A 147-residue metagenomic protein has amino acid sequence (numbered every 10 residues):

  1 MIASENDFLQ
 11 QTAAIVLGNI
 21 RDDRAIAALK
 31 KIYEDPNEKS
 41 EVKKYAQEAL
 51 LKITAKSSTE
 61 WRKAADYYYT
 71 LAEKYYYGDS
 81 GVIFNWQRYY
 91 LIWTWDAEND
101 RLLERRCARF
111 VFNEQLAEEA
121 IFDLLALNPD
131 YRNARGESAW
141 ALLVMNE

Functional and structural regions predicted by a protein language model:
M1, F8-D22, E41-I53: Structural detector for internal amphipathic alpha-helices that build alpha-solenoid repeat scaffolds
M1-A3, D22-E34, T59-Y69: Amphipathic alpha-helical scaffolding segments comprising HEAT/armadillo-like alpha-solenoid repeats
N6, P129-S138: Residue-level recognition of tetratricopeptide repeat
Q11-T12, A27, K44, T70 (+2 more regions): Alpha-solenoid HEAT/ARM repeat scaffold
I20, A49, I53-K56, K74 (+2 more regions): TPR/TPR-like alpha-solenoid repeats
K43-L71, Y75-Y76: Pro/Ala/Gly-rich low-complexity, hydrophilic intrinsically disordered segments
K63, K74-D123, V144-E147: Short coil/linker segments at helix-helix boundaries
